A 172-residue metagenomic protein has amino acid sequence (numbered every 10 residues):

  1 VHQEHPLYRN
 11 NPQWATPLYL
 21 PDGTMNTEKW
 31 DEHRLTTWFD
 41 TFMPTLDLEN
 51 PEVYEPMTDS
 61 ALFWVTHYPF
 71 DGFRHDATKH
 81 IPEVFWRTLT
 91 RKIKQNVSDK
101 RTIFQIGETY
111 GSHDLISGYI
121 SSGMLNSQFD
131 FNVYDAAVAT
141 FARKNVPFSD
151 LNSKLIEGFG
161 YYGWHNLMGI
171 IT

Functional and structural regions predicted by a protein language model:
V1-Y68, T88-S98, D114-I116: Substrate-binding/active-site clefts of carbohydrate-active enzymes
H2-Y8, S60-L62, T66, D71-I170: Active-site-proximal helices and loops of the catalytic beta/alpha 8
